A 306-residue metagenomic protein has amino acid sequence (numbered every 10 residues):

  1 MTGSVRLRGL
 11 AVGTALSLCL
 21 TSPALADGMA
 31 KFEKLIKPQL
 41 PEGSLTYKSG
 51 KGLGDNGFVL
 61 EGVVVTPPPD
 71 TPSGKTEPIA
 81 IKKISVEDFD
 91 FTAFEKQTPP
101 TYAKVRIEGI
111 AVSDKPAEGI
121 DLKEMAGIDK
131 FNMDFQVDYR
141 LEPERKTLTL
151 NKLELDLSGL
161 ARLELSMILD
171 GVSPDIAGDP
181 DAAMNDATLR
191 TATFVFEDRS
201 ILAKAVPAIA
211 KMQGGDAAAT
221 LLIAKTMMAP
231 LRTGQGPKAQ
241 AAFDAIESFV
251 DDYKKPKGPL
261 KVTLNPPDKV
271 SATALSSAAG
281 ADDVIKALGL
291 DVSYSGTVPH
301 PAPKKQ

Functional and structural regions predicted by a protein language model:
M1-V12: Bacterial N-terminal signal peptides that target proteins for export
A11-T21: Bacterial N-terminal signal peptides
L20-Q306: Glycine-rich, small/hydroxylated-residue low-complexity segments
